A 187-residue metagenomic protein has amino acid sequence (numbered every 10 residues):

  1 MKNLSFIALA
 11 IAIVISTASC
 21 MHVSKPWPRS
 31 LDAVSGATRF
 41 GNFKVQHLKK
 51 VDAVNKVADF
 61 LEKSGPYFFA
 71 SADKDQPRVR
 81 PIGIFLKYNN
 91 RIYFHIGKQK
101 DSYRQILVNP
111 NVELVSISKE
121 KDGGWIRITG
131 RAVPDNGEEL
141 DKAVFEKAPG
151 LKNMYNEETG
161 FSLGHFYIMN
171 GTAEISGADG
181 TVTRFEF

Functional and structural regions predicted by a protein language model:
M1-F6: Positively charged n-region of N-terminal signal peptides that target proteins for export
A8-S16: Bacterial N-terminal signal peptides
M21-K49, I126-F187: Charged, gly/pro-rich active-site loop segments
H47-E62: Short, basic/aromatic recognition patches
D59-K74, V112-S116: A short, Trp-centered hydrophobic/proline-enriched beta-strand micro-motif
A70-F94: N-terminal leader/targeting helix
K74-Q76, K121-G124, I175-S176: Short glycine/serine/proline-enriched coil/turn segments at secondary-structure junctions
F85-K121: A short mixed-secondary-structure module that forms the rim of ligand-binding clefts
